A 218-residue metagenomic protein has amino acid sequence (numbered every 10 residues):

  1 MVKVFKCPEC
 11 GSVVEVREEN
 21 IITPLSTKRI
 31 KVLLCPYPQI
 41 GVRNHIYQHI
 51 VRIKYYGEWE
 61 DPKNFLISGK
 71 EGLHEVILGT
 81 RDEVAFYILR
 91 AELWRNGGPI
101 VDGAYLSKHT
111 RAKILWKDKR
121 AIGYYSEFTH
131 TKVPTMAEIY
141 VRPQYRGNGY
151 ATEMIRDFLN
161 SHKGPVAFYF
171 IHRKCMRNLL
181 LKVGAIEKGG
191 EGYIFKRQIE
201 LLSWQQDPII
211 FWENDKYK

Functional and structural regions predicted by a protein language model:
M1-V133, N160-K218: Terminal substrate-recognition subdomain of acyl/acetyltransferases
K132-P143: Conserved acetyl-CoA binding element of GNAT-fold acetyltransferases
V141, R146-N160: Conserved acetyl-CoA-binding loop-helix of GNAT-fold acetyltransferases
